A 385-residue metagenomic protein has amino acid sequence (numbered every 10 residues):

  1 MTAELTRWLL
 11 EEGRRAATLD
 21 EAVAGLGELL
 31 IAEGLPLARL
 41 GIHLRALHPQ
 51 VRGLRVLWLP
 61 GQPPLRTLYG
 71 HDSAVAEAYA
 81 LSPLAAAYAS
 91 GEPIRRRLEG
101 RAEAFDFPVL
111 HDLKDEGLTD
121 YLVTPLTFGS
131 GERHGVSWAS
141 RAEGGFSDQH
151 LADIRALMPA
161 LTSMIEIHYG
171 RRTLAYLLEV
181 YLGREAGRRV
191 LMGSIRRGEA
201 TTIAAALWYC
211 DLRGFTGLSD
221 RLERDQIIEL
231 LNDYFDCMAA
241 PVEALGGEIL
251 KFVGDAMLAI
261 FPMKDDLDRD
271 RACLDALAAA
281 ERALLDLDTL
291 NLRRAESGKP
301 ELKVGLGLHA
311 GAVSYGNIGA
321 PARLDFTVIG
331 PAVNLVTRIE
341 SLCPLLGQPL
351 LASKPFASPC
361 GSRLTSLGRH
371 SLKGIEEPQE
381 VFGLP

Functional and structural regions predicted by a protein language model:
G61-T119: Regulatory sensory and allosteric helical modules in signal-transduction proteins and certain transcription factors
T119-T127: Short hydrophobic beta-strand micro-motif common in sensory/regulatory domains
L126-F128, H134-G145, K264: Short beta-strand-to-loop transition segments that serve as allosteric relay/switch motifs in sensory/regulatory domains
A139-R155, V328: Regulatory loop-to-helix N-cap segments in sensory/regulatory domains that couple ligand/signal detection
Q149-T202: Regulatory cytosolic signal-relay segments
S194-A278: Catalytic NTP-binding/metal-coordinating core of nucleotidyl cyclase/transferase enzymes
N232-G246, M263, L267-L306, P331-L342: Alpha-helical scaffold within the catalytic cores of cyclic-nucleotide enzymes
V336, L342-P385: Cytosolic regulatory/linker segments at or just downstream of nucleotide-handling modules in signal-transduction
